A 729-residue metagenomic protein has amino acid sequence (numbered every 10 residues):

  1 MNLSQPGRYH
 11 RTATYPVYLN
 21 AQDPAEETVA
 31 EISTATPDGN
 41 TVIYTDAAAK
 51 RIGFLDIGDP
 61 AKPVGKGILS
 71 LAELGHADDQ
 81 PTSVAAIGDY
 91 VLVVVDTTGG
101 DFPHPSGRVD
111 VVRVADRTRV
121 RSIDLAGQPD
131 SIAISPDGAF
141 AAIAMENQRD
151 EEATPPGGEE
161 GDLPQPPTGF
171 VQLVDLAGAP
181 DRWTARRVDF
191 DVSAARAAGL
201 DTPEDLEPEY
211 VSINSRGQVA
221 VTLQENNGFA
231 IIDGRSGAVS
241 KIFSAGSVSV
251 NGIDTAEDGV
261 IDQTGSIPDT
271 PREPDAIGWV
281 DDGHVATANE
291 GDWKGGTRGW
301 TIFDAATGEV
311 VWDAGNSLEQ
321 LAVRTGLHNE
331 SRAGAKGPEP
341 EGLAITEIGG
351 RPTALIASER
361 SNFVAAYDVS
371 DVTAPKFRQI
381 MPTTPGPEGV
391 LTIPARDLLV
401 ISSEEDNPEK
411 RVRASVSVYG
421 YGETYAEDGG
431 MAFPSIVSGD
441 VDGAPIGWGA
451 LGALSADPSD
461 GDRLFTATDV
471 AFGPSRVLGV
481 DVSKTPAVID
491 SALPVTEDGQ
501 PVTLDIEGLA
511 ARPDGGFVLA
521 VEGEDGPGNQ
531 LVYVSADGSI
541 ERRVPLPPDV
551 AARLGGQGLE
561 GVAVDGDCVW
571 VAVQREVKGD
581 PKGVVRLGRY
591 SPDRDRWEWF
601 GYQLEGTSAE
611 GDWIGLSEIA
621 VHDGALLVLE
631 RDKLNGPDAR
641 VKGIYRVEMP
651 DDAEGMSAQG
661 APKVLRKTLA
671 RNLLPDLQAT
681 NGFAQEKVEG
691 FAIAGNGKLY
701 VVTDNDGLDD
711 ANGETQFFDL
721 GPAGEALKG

Functional and structural regions predicted by a protein language model:
N2-G729: Sequence/structural signature of beta-propeller domains
